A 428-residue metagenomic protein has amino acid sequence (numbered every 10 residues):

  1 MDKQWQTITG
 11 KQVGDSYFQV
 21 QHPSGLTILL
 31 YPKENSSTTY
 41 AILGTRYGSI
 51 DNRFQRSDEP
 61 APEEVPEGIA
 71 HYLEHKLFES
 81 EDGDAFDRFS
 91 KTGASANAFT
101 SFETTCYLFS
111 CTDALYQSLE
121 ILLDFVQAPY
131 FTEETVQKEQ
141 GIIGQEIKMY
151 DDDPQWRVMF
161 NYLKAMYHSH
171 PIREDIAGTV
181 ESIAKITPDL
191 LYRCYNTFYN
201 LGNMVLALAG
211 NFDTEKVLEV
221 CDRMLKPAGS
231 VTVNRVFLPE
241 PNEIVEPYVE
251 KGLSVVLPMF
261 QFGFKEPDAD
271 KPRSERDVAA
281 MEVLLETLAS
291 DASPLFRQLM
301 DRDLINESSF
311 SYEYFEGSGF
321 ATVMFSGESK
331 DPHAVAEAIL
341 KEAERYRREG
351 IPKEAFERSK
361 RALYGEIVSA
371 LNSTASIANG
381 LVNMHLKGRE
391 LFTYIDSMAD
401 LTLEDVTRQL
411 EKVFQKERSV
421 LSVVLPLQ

Functional and structural regions predicted by a protein language model:
M1-D84, Y192-Q298, V420-Q428: His/Glu-rich zincin catalytic helix
D2-T9, V205-L208, Y346, S359-Q428: C-terminal regions of mature proteins
E59, E74-K76, C106-S110, Y130 (+5 more regions): Second-shell loop/turn segments in exported
E81-C194, N306, A338-K341, I351-N379: Acidic/histidine-enriched segments that form metal/cofactor-coordinating and catalytic pocket/exosite environments
A98-S101, E174-D175, N196-G202, L253-V256 (+3 more regions): Short, flexible turn/loop "capping" segments at secondary-structure junctions
T232-L238, E307, S311, E349-S359: Flexible, glycine/charged-enriched surface loops at secondary-structure junctions
Q261-D268, T287-S329: A structural supersecondary motif
V323-P352: Extended amphipathic alpha-helical segments enriched in small hydrophobics
